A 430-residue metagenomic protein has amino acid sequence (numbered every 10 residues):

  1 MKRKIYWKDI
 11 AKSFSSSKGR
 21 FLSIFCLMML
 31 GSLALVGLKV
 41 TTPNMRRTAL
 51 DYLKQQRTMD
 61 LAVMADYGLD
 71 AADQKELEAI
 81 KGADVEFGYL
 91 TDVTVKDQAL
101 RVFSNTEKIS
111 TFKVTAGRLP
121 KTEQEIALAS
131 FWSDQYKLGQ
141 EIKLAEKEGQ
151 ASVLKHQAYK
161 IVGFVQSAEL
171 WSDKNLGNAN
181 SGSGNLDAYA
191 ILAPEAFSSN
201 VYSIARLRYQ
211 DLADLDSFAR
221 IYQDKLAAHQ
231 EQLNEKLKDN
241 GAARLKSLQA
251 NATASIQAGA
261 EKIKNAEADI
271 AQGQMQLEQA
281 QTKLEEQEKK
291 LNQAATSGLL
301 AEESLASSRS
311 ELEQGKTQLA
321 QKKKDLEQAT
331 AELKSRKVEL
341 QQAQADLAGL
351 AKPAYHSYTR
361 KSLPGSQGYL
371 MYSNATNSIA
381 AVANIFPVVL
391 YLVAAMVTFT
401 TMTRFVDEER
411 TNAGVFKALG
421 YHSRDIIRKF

Functional and structural regions predicted by a protein language model:
R3-L390: Membrane transport/envelope proteins' first extracytoplasmic loop
D9, S15-S17, M396-F430: Interfacial "coupling" helices/loops that link adjacent transmembrane helices in transporter permeases
N384-L392, F416, R424: Membrane-embedded transmembrane helical bundles of large multi-pass transporters/channels
